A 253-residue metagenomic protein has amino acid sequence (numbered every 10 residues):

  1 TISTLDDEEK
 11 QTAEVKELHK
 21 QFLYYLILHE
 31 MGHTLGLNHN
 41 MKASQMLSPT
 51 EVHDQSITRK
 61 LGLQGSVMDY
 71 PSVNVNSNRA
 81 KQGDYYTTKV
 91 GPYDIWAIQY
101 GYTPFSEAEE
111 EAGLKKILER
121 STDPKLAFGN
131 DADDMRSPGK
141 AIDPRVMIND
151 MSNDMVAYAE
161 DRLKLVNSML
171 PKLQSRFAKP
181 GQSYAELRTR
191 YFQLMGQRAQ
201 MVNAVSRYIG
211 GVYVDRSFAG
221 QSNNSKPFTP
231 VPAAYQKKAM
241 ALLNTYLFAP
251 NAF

Functional and structural regions predicted by a protein language model:
I2-L5: Preference for solvent-exposed, low-hydrophobicity sequence contexts
D7-I27: Short pre-active-site segment immediately N-terminal to the catalytic Zn-binding motif
E14, S44-M46, T50-F253: Conserved catalytic/binding loops enriched for acidic/polar residues
H19, L37, M46: Active-site and adjacent substrate-binding regions of carbohydrate-active enzymes
Y25-N40: Active-site recognition of the HExxH zinc-binding catalytic motif
